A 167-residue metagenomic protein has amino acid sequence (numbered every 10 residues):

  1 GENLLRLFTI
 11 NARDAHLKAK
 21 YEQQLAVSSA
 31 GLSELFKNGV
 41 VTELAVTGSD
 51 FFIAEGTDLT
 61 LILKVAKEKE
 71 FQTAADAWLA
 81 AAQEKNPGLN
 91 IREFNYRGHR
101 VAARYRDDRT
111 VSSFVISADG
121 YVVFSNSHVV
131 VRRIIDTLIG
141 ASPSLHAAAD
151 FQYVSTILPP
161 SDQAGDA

Functional and structural regions predicted by a protein language model:
G1-R92, R100, D166-A167: Structural boundary/hinge residues at secondary-structure and domain interfaces
S28-G31, A81-A167: An internal, short helix-loop-strand segment that often contains or flanks glycine-aspartate motifs
